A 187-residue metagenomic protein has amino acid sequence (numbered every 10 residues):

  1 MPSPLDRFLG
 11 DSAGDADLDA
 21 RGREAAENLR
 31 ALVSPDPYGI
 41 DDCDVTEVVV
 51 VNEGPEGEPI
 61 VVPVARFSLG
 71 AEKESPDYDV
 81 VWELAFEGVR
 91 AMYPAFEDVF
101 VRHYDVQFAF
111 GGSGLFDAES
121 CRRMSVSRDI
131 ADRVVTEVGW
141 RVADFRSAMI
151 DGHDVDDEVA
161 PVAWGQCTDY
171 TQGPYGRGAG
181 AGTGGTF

Functional and structural regions predicted by a protein language model:
S3-L9, D15-G70, G111: Short edge beta-strands and adjacent turn/loop segments
A16-A20, E24, P76-E83, C121 (+3 more regions): Alpha-helix boundary/N-cap detector
V33, D44, G57-P59, A71 (+4 more regions): A structural signal for the main folded, soluble domain(s) of proteins
D36, F96-V99: Short, flexible helical or helix-coil boundary motifs
I60-S68, F86-V89, H103-Q107: Ordered hydrophobic segments in well-structured contexts
A71-S75, W82, A163, Y170-T171: Long, terminal "pre-/pro-" and other extracytoplasmic accessory regions that lie outside the mature folded/catalytic
K73-E97: Short, non-transmembrane amphipathic alpha-helical segments
V99-F187: Polar/charged, Gly/Pro-rich intrinsically disordered segments
